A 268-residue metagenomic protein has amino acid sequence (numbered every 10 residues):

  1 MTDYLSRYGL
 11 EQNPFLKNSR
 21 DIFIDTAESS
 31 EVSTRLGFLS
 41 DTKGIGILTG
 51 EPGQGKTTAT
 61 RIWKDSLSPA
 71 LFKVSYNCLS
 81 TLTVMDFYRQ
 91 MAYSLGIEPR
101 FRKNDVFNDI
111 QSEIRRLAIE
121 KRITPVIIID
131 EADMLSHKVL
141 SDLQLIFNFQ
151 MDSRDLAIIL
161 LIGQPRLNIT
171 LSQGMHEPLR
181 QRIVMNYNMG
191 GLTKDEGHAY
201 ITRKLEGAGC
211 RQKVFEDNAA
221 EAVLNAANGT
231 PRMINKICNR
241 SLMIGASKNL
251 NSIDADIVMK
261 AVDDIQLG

Functional and structural regions predicted by a protein language model:
M1-K43, M259, D263: A short, basic N-terminal segment
T2-Y4, R61, P178, D195-E196 (+1 more regions): C-terminal alpha-helical "lid" subdomain
L10-F15, F72, L82-F101: Conserved NTP-binding/hydrolysis module of P-loop NTPases
D41-I62: Walker A/P-loop nucleotide-binding motif
I45, R115, K121-L161, G174: Conserved Walker B catalytic segment
K64-L67, L167-R182: Short regulatory helix/loop adjacent to the ATP-binding pocket of P-loop NTPases
N77-T81, T170-L171, V184-G197: Conserved AAA+ ATPase "SRH/arginine-finger" region at the nucleotide-binding site
N104-S112, T124, Y200, Q212-A226: Short conserved motifs of the RecA-like P-loop NTPase core
